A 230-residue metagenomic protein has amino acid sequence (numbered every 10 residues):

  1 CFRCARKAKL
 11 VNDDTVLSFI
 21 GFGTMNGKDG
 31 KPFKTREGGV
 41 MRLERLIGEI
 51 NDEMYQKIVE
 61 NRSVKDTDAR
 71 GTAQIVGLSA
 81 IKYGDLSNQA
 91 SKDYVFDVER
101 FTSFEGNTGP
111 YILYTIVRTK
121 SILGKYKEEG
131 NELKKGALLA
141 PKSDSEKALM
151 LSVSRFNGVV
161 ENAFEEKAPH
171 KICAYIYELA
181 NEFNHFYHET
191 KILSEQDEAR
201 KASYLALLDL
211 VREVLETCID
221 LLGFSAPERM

Functional and structural regions predicted by a protein language model:
C1-M230: Non-catalytic interaction-recognition regions
